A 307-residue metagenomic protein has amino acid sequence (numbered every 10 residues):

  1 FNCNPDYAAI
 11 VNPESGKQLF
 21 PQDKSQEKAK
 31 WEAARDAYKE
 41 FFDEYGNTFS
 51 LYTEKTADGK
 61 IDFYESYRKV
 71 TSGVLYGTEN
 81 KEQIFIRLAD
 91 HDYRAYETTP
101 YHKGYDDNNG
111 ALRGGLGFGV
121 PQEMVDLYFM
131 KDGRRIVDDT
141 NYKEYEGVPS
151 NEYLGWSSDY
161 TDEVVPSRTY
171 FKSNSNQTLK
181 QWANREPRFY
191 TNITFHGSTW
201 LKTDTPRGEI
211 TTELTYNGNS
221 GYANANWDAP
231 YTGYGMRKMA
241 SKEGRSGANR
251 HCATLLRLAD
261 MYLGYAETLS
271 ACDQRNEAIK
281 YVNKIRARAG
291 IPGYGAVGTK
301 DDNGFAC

Functional and structural regions predicted by a protein language model:
F1-L116, R134-C307: Acidic/polar-rich alpha-helix caps and helix-coil junctions
H102, G119, Y128: Structured C-terminal helix/loop/strand segments within mature extracytoplasmic catalytic/sensor domains
P121-E123: Active-site core of glycosidic bond-cleaving carbohydrate-active enzymes
V125-V137: Noncatalytic linker/hinge segments flanking ATPase motor cores
